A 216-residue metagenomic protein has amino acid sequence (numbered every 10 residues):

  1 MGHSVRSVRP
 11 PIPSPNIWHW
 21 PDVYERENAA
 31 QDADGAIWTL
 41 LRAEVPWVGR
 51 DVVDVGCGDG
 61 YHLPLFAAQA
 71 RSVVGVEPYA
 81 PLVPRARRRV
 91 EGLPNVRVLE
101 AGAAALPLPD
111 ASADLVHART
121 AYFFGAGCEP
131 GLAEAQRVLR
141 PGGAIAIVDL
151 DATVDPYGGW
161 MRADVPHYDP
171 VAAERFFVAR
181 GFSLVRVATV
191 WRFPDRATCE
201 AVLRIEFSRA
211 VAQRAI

Functional and structural regions predicted by a protein language model:
G2-R50, Y61-L65, E200, E206: Conserved class I S-adenosyl-L-methionine
R50, R71, D114: Conserved acidic residues
V53, D59-A105: Class I SAM-dependent methyltransferase SAM/SAH-binding core
D59, V178, S183-I216: Conserved Class I S-adenosyl-L-methionine
A104-L115: A short acidic, Gly/Pro-enriched loop at the edge of an enzyme's catalytic core that lines a small-molecule cofactor
L115-C128: A short SAM/SAH-binding and catalytic strip from SAM-dependent methyltransferases
E129-P141: A short glycine-rich, Lys/Arg-flanked "PGG" loop and its adjoining helix->strand segment in the class I
A144-R175: Conserved class I S-adenosyl-L-methionine
